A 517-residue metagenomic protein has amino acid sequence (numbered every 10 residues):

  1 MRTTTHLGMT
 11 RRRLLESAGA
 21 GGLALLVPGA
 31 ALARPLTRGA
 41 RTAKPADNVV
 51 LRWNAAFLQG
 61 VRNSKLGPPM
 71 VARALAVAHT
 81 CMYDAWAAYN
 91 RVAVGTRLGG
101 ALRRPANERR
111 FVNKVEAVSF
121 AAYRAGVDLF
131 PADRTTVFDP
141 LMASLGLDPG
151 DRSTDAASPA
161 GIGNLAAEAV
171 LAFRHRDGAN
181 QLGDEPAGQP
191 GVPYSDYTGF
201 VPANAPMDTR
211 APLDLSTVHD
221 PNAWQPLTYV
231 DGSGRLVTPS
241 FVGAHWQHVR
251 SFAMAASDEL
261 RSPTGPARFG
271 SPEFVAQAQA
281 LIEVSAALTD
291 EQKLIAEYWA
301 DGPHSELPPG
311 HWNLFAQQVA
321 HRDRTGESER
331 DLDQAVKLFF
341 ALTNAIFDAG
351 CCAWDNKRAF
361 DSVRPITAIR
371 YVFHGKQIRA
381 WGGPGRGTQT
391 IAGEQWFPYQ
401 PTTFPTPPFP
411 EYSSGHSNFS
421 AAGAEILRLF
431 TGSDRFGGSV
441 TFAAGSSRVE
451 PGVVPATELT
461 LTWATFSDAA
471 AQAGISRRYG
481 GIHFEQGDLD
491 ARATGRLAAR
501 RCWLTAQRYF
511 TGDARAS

Functional and structural regions predicted by a protein language model:
M1-M9, A20-V27: N-terminal secretory signal peptides
V27-R38: C-terminal region of N-terminal signal peptides and the immediate post-cleavage residues of exported proteins
L36-S517: Acidic/polar surface patches and capping/hinge elements
